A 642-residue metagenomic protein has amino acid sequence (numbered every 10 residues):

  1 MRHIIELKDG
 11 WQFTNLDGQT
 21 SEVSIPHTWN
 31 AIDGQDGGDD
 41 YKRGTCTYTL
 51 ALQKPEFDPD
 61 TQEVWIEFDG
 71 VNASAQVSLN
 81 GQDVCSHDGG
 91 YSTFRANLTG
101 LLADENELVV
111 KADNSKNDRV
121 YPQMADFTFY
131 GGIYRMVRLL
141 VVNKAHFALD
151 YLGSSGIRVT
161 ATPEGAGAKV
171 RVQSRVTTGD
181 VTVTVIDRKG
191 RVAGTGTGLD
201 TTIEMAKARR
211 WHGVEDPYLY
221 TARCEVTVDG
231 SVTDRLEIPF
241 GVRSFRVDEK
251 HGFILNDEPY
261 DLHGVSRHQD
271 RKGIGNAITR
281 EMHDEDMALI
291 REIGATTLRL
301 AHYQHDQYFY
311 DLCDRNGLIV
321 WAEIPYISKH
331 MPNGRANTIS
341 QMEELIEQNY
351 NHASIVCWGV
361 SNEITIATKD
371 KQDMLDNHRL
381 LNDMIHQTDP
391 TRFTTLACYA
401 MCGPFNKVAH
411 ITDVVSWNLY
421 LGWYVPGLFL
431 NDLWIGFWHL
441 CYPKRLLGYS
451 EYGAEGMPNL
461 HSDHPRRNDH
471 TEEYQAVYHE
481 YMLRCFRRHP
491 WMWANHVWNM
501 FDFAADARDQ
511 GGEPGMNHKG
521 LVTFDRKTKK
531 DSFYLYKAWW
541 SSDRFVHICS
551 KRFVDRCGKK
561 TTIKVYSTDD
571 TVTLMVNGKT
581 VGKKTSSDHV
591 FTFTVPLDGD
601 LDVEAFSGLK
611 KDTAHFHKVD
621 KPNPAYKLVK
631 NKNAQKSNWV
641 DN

Functional and structural regions predicted by a protein language model:
M1-H302, Y310-L312, N316-V320, Q341-E344 (+8 more regions): Secreted/periplasmic carbohydrate-active enzymes, especially glycoside hydrolases
R171-Q173, M287-I290, T297-W539, D543-T562 (+2 more regions): Substrate-binding/catalytic cleft of secreted carbohydrate-active enzymes, primarily glycoside hydrolases
